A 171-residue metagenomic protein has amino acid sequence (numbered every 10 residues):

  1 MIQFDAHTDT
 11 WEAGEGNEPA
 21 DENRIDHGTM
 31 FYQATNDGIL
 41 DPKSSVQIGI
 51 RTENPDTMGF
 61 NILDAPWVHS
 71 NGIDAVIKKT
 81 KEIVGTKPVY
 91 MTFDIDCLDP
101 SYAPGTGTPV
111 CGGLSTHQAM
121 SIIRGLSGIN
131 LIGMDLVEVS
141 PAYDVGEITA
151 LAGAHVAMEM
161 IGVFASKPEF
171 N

Functional and structural regions predicted by a protein language model:
M1-N171: Conserved alpha-helical scaffold segments that buttress catalytic/binding sites
